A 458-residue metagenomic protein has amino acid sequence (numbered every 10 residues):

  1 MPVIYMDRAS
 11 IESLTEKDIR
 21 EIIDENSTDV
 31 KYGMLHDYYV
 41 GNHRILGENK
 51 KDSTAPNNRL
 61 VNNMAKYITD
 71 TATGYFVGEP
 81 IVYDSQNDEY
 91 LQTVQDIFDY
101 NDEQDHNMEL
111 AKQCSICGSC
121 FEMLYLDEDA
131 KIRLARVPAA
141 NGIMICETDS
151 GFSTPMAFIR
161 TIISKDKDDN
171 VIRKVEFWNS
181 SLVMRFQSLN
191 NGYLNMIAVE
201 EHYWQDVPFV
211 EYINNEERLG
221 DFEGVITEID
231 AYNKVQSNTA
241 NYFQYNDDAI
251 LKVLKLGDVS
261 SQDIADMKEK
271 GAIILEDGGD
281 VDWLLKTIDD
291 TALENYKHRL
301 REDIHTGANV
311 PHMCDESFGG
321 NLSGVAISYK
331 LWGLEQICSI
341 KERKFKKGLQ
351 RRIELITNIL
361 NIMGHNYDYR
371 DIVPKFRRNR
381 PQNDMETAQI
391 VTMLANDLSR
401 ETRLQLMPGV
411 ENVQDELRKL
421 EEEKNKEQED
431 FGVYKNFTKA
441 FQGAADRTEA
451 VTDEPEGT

Functional and structural regions predicted by a protein language model:
M1-R133, A445, A450-G457: Extended, helix-rich architectural segments
V30, Y75, E79, N101-M108 (+9 more regions): Short secondary-structure junctions and interdomain/linker hinges
Q86-Y90, F98-N107, C114, E228 (+5 more regions): Short amphipathic alpha-helical segments
Y90-V94, V281-D282, L331: A short, surface-exposed helix-loop junction/capping segment
K112, W283-E294, E335-E342, M393: Short, charged/polar micro-motifs that form catalytic or ligand-binding hotspots
I116-C117, F121-N215: Extended, regular secondary-structure scaffolds
N195-S328: Extended, charged amphipathic alpha-helical segments
S261, R299-T458: C-terminal helix-loop subdomains that flank or include functional centers
